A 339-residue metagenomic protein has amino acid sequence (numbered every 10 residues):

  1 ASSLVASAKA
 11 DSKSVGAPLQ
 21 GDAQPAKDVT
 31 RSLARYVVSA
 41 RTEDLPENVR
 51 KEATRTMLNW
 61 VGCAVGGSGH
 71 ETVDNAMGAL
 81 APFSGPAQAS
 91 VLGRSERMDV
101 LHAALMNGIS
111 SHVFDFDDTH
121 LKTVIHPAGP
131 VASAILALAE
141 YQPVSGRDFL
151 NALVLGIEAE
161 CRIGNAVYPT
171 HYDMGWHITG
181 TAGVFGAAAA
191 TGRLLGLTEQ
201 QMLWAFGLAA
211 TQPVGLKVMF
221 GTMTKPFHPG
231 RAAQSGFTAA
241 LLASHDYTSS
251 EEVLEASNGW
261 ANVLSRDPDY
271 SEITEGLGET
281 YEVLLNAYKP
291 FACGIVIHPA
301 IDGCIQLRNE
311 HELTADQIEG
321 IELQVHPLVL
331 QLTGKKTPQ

Functional and structural regions predicted by a protein language model:
S3-L284, P327-V329: N-terminal core-entry segment
I125-H126, F291, I295: Short, surface-exposed alpha-helical recognition segments that flank or form part of ligand/macromolecule-binding
L284-A292: A short glycine-threonine-serine/GTX helix/turn-capping micro-motif
G294-Q339: Intrinsically disordered, low-complexity Ser/Thr/Pro/Gly-rich interaction regions that scaffold/cooperate
